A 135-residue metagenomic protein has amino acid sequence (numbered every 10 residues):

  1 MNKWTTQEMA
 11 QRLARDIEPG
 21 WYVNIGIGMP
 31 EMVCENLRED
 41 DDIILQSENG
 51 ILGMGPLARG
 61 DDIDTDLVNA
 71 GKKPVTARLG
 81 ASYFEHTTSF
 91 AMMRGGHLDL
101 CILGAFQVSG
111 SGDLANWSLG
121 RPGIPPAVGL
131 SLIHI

Functional and structural regions predicted by a protein language model:
M1-R78: N-terminal active-site beta-alpha-beta segment that forms phosphate/nucleotide-binding and substrate-recognition loops
M9-R12, E31-M32, T87-S89, P125-V128: A generic local structural motif
E39, S109-S111: Short acidic-glycine loop/turn motifs at beta-strand connectors
R59-S109: Ligand-binding beta-strand-loop-alpha-helix segment within the catalytic cores of soluble metabolic enzymes
A81-T87, L119-L130: Active-site glycine-rich loop that binds ribose-phosphate moieties when present
S111-R121: Glycine/threonine-rich flexible loop motifs
I133-I135: Conserved small/polar residues in nucleotide/adenosyl-binding loops
